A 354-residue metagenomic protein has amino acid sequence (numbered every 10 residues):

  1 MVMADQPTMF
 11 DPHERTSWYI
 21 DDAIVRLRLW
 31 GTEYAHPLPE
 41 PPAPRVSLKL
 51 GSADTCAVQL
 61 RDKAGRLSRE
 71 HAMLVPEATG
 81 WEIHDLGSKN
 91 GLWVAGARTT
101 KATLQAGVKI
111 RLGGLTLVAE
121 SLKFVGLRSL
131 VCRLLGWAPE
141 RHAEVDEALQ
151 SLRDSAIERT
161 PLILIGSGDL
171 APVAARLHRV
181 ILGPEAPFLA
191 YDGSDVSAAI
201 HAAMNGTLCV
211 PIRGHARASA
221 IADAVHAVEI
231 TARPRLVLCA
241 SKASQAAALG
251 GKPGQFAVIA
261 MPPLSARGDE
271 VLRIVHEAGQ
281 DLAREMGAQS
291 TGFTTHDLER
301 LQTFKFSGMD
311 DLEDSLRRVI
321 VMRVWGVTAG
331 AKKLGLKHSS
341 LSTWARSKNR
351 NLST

Functional and structural regions predicted by a protein language model:
M1-A4, R15-Y19, R28, A35 (+6 more regions): Bacterial C-terminal helix-turn-helix
M1-D11, I20-A23, P44, P76 (+1 more regions): C-terminal boundary/linker segments immediately following FHA domains
M1-K63, G136, D146-Q150: Intrinsically disordered, low-complexity acidic Ser/Thr-rich regulatory segments
S17-W18, A64, V75, D154-S155 (+1 more regions): Replace "in large, NTP-powered and nucleic-acid-processing enzymes" with "in large, NTP-powered factors and other
P39-R111, H178-V180: Forkhead-associated
S52, P76, D85, G114 (+3 more regions): Flexible glycine-/small-residue-rich
L130-V258, P262-G268, L272, Q280 (+3 more regions): AAA+ ATPase active-site-proximal loops
